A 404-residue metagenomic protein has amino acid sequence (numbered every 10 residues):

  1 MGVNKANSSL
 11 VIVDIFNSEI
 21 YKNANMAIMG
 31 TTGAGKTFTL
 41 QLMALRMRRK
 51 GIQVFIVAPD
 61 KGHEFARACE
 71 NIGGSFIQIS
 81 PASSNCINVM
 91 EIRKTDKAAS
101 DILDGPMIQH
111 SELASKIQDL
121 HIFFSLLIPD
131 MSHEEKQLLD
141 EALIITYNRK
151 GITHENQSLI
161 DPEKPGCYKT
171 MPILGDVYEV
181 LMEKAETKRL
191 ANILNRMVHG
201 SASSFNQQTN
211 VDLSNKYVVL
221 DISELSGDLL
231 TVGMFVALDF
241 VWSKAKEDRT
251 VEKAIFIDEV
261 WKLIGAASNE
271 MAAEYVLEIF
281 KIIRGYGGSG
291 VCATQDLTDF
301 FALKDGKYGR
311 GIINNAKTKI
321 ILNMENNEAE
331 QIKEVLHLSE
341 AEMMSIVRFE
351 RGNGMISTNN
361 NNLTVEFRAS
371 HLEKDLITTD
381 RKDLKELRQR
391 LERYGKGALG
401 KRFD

Functional and structural regions predicted by a protein language model:
M1-P81, A273: Glycine-rich phosphate-binding loop of nucleotide-binding enzymes
M1-V11, N17, A66, E70-S75 (+6 more regions): P-loop NTPase motor domains
N25-G30, K262-A266, V291: Short, basic, glycine/proline-bearing loop/turn elements
T32, T294-Q295: Conserved helicase ATPase motor motifs in RecA-like P-loop NTPase domains
T32-G33, F300-D404: C-terminal regions of RecA-like/P-loop NTPase motor modules
V54-V57, S75-I79, S289-A293, K319-N323: Short hydrophobic alpha-helical runs that function as membrane-insertion/retention elements
K61-H63, A82-S84, E224-S226, W261-K262 (+5 more regions): Conserved nucleotide-binding/hydrolysis micro-motifs of P-loop NTPases
